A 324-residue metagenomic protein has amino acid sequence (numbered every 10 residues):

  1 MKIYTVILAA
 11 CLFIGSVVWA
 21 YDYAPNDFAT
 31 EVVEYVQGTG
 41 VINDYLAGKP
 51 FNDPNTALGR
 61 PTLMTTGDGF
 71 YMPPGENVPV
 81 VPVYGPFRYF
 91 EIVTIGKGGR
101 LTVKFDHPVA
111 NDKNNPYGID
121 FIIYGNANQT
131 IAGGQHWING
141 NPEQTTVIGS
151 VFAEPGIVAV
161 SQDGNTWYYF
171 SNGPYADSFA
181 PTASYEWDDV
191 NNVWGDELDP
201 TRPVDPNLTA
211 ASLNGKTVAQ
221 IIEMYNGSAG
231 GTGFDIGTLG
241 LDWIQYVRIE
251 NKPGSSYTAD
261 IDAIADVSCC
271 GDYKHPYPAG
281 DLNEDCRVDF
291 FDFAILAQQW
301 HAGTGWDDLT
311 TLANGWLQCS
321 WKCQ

Functional and structural regions predicted by a protein language model:
M1-T5: Positively charged n-region of N-terminal signal peptides that target proteins for export
I7-S16: Bacterial N-terminal signal peptides
S16-V41, G271-R287, K322-Q324: Boundary/junction segments of secreted and surface-exposed precursor proteins
Y21-G156, N172-C269: A domain-level signal for the mature, folded cores of soluble proteins
G125, Q135-V147, G164-T166, Y277 (+3 more regions): Acidic, glycine-anchored loop motifs typical of Ca2+
P253-P278, A313-C323: A recurrent domain-boundary module in secreted/ectodomain proteins
L282-Q324: Alpha-helical segments with a strong preference for the paired helices of cellulosomal dockerin domains
